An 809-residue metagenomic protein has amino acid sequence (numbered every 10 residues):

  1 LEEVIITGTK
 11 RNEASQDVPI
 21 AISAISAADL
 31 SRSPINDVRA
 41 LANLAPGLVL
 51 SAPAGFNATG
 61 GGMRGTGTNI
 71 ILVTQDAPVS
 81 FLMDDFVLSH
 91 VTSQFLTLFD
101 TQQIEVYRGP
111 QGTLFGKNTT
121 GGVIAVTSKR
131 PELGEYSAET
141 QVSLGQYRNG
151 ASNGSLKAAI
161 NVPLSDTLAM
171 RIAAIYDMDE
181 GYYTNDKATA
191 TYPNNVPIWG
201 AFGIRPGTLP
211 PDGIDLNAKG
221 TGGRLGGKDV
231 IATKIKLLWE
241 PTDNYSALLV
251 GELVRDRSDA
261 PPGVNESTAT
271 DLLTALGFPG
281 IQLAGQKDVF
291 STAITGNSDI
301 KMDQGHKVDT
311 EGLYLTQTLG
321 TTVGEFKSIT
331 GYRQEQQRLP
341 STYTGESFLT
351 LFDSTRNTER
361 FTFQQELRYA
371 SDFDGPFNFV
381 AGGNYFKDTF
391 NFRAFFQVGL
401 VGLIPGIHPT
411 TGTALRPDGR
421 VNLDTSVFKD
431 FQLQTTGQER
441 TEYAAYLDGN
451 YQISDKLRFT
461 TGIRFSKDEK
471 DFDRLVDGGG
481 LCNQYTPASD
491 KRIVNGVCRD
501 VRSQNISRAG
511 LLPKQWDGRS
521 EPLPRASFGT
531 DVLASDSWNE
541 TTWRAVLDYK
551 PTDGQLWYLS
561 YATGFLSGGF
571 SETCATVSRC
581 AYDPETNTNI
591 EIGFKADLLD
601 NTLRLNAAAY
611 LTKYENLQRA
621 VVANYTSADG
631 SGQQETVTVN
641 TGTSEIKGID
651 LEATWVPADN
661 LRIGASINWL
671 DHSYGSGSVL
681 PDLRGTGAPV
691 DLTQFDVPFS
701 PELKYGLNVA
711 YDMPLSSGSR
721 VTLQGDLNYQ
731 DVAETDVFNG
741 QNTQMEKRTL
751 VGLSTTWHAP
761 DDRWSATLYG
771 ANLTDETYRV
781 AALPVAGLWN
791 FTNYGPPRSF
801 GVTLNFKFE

Functional and structural regions predicted by a protein language model:
E2-L133, I592: Acidic, small-polar-rich N-terminal luminal/periplasmic segments of exported/outer-membrane proteins
A77-P78, H90, F99-R108, T113-G203 (+7 more regions): Outer-membrane beta-barrel translocator/receptor signature
Q141-R148, A158-A284, S298, Q334-T350 (+4 more regions): Periplasmic-side early beta-strands and strand-to-turn transitions of outer-membrane beta-barrels
L144-R148, Y176-E180, L253-R257, T321 (+13 more regions): Transmembrane beta-strands of outer-membrane beta-barrel pores
N161, T358-N384, D388, I590-E591 (+1 more regions): Conserved C-terminal beta-signal and adjacent last beta-strands/turns of outer-membrane beta-barrel proteins
L238-T242, Y369-D372, N378, G382-F386 (+1 more regions): Structural signature of Gram-negative outer-membrane beta-barrels, strongest in the C-terminal barrel of TonB-dependent
S354, T358-E366, S426, E442 (+7 more regions): Outer membrane beta-barrel strand-and-loop segments of large Gram-negative receptors, especially TonB-dependent
A370, F379, D455-F459, L611-K613 (+2 more regions): Gram-negative outer-membrane beta-barrel transporters
